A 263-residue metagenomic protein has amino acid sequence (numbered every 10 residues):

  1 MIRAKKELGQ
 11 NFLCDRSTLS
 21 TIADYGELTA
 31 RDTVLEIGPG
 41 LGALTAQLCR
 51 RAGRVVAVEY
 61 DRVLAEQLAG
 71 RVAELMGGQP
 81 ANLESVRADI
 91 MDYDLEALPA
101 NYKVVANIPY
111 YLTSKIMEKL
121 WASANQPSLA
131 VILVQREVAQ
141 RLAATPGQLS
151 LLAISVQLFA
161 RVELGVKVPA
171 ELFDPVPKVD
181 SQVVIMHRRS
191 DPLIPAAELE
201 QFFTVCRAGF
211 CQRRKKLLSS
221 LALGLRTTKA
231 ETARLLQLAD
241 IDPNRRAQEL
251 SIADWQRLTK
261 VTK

Functional and structural regions predicted by a protein language model:
M1-A208, Q237, Q248, R257: Catalytic cores of RNA-modifying enzymes
A208-K263: C-terminal lobe and adjacent flexible extensions of AdoMet/dcAdoMet transferase-like proteins
